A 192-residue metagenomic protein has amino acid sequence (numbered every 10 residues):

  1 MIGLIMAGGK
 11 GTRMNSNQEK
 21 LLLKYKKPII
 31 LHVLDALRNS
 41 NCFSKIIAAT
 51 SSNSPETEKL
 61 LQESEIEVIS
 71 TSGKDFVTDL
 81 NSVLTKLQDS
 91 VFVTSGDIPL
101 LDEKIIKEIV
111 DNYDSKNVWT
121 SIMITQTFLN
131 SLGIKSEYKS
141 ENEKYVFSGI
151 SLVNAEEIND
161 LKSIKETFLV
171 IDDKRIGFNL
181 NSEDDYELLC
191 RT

Functional and structural regions predicted by a protein language model:
M1, K26, N41-S44, Q62-I66 (+3 more regions): Short glycine/proline-enriched coil/turn segments at helix->beta-strand junctions
I2-P55: N-terminal glycine-rich phosphate-binding loop and ensuing alpha1 helix
G9, D97, S182: Active-site glycine-centered loops adjacent to acidic/histidine catalytic or metal-binding residues that shape
A49-S51, I69-S72, V170-I171: Conserved beta-strand termini and adjacent loop/short-helix elements that scaffold enzyme active sites in alpha/beta
S52-N53, K74-D75, K104, D184: Short beta->alpha linker loops
N53-E58, N130: Short, charged/polar "capping" segments at the starts of alpha-helices and the immediately preceding loops
E56-V93, L100-L101: Short phosphate-binding loop-to-helix
L101-D184, L188: Conserved core of the sugar-phosphate nucleotidyltransferase
